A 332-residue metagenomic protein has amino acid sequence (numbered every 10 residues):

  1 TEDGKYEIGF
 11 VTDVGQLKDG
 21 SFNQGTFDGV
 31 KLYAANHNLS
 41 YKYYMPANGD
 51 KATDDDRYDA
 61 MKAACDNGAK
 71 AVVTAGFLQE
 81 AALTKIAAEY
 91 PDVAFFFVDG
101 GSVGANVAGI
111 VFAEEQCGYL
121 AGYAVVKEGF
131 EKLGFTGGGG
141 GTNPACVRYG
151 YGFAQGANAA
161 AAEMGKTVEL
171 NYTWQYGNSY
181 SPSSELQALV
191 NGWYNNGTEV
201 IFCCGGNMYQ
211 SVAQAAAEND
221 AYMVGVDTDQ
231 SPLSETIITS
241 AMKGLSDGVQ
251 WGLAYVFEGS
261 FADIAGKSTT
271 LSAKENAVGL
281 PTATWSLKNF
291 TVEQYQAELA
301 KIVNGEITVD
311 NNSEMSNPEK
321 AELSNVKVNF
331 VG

Functional and structural regions predicted by a protein language model:
T1-G332: A residue-level marker of the well-folded mature domains of exported/periplasmic proteins
